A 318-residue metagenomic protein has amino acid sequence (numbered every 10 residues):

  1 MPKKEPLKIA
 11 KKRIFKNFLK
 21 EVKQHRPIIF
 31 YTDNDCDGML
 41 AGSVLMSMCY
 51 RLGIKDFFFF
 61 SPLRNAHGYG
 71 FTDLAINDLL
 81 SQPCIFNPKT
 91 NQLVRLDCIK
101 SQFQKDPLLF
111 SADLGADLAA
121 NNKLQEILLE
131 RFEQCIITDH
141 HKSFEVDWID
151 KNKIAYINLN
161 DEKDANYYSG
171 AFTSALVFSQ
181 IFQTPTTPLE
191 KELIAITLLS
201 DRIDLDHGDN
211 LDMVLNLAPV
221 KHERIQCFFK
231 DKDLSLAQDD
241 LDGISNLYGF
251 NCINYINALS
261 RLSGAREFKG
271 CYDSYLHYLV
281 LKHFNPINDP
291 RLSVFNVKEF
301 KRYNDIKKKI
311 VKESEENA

Functional and structural regions predicted by a protein language model:
P2-L108, E130-F132, F182-A318: Hydrophobic helix-and-loop "lid/oligomerization" segment in the mid-to-C-terminal part of catalytic domains
D33-N34, P62-R64, L114-G115, H140-S143 (+1 more regions): Short, ordered loop/turn segments at secondary-structure junctions
A41-L45, A119-L129, W148: Short Gly/Thr/Asp-enriched flexible loops that form oxyanion-binding sites at enzyme active sites
R51, K123-L124, Y168: Non-catalytic nucleic-acid-binding interfaces of large nucleic-acid enzymes and RNP effectors
L108-L124: Phosphate/diphosphate-binding loops
F110, Q134-T138, A155-I157: Hydrophobic/aromatic beta-strand patches that form the interior of the parallel beta-sheet core in alpha/beta enzyme
N122-D139, Q180-T184: A short, gly/pro- and small-residue-rich
K142, V146-R202: Short alpha-helices
